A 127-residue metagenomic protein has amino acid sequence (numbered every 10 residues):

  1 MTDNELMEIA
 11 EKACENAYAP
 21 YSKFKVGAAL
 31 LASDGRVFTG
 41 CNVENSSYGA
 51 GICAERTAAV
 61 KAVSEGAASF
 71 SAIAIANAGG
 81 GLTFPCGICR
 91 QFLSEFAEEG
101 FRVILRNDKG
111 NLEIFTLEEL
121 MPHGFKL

Functional and structural regions predicted by a protein language model:
T2-A19, A67-L127: C-terminal binding/interaction regions
A10, A28-A29, A58, A62: Small-residue (primarily alanine) positions within well-ordered alpha-helices, especially packing/interaction faces
K23-A32: Short beta-strand scaffold segments in enzyme catalytic cores
F38-G40, I114: Amphipathic coiled-coil signal-relay and dimerization helices
C41, G49-R56, V60, G81-F96: Local cysteine-cluster metal-coordination motifs and their immediate loop/turn environment, predominantly Fe-S cluster
N45-S46, L120: A short acidic/small-residue loop/turn micro-motif
A54-A74: Short, solvent-exposed cationic patches
